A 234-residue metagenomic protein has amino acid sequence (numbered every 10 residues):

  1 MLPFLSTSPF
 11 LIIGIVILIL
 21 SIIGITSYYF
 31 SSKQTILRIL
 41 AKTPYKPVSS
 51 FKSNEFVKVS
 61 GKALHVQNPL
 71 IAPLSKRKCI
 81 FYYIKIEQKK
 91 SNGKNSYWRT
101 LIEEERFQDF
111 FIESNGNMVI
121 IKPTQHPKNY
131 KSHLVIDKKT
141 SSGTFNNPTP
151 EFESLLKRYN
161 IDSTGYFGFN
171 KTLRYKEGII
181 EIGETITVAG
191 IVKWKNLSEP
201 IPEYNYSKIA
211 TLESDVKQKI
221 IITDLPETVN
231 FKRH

Functional and structural regions predicted by a protein language model:
M1-I36, H234: Alpha-helical transmembrane spans
P3, L37-A41, E153-R158: Polar/charged alpha-helical tracts
S6-S8, P44-P47, T149-P150: General structural signal for secondary-structure boundaries
V16, I25-K33, S49-K52, K89-S91 (+1 more regions): A generic short-segment signal for beta-strand/edge and adjacent turn/coil regions
Q34-K58, A63-I71, R77: OB-fold nucleic-acid-binding modules
C79-H234: Charged, low-complexity helical/coil segments in non-catalytic cytosolic or luminal regions
